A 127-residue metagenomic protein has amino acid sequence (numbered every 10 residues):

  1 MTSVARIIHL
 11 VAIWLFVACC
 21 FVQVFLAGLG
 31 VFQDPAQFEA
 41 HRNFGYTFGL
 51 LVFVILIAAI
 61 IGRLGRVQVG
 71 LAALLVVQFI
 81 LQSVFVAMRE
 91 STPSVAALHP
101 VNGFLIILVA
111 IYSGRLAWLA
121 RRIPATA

Functional and structural regions predicted by a protein language model:
M1-A127: Polytopic transmembrane helical bundles with strong interfacial aromatic enrichment
